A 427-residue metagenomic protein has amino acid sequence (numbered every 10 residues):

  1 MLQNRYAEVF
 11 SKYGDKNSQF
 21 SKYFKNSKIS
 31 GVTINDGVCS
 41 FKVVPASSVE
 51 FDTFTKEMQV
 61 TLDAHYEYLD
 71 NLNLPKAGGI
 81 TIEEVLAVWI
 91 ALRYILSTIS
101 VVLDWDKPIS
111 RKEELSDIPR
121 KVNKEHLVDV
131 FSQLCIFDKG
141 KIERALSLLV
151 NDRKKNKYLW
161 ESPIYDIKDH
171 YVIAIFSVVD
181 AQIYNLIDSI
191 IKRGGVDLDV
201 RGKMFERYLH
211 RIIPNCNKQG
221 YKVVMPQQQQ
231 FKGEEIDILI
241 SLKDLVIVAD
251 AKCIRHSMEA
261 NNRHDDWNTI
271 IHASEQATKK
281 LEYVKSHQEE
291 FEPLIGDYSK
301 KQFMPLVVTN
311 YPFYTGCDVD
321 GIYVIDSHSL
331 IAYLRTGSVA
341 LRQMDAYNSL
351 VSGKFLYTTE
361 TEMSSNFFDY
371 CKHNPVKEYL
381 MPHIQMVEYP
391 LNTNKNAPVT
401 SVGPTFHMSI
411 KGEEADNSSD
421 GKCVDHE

Functional and structural regions predicted by a protein language model:
M1-V200, R211, S286-L306, P312-E427: Acidic, metal-dependent phosphodiester-chemistry machinery of nucleic-acid enzymes
I190-F205, N215, D266-T269: Glycine- and small hydrophobic-enriched segments that form the cores of compact globular domains
H210-P214, L281: A generic structural signal for short, well-ordered alpha-helical segments in conserved domains
P214-K232: A short acidic/basic microdomain associated with nuclease active sites
F231-E234, H256-M258, F313-T315: Flexible loop/turn segments at secondary-structure boundaries
D237: Cell-envelope/extracellular polymer assembly enzymes that use nucleotide-activated donors
I240-M258: Active-site beta-strand-loop-beta-strand hairpin of nuclease catalytic cores that positions key catalytic residues
C253-T309: Catalytic cores of nucleic-acid endonucleases
